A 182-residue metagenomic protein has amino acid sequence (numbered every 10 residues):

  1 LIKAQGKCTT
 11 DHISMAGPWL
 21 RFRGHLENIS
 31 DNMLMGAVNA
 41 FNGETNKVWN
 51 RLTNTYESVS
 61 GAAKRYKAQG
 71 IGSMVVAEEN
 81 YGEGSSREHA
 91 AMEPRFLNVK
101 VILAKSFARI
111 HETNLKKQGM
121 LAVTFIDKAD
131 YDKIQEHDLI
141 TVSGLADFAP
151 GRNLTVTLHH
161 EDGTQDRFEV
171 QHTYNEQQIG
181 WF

Functional and structural regions predicted by a protein language model:
L1-W181: Fe-S-dependent hydro-lyases/dehydratases of central metabolism
